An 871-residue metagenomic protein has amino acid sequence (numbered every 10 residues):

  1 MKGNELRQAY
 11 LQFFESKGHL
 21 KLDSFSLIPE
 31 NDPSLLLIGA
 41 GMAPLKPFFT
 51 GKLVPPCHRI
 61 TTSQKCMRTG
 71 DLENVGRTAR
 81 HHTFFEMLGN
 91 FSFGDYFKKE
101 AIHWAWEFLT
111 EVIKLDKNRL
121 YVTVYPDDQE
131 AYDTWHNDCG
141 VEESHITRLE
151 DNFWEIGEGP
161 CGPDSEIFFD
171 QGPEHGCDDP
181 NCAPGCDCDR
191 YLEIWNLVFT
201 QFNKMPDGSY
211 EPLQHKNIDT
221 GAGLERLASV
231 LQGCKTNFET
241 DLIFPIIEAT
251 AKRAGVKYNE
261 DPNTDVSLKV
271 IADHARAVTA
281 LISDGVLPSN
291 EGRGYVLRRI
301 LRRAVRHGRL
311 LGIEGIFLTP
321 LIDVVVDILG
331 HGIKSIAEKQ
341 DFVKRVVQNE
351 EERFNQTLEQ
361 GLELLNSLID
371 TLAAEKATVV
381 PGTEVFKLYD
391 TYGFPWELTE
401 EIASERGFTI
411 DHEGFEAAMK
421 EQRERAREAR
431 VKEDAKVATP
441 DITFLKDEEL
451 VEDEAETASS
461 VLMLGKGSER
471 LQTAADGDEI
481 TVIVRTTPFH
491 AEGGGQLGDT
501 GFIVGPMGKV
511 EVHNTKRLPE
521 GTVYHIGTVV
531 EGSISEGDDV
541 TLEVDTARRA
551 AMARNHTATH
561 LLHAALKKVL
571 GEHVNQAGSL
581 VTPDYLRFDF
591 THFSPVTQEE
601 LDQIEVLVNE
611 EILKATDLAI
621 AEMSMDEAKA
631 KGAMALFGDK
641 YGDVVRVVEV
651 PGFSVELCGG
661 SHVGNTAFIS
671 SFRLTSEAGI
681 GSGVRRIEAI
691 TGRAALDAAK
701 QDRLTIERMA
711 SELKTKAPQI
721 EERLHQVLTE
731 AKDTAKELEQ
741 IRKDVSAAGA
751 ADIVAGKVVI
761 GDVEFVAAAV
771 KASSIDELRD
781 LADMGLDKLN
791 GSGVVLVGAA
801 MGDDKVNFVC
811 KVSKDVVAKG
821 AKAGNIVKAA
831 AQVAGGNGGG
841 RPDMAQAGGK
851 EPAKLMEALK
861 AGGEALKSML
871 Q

Functional and structural regions predicted by a protein language model:
M1-Q871: A glycine- and charged-residue-rich anion-binding loop/surface
